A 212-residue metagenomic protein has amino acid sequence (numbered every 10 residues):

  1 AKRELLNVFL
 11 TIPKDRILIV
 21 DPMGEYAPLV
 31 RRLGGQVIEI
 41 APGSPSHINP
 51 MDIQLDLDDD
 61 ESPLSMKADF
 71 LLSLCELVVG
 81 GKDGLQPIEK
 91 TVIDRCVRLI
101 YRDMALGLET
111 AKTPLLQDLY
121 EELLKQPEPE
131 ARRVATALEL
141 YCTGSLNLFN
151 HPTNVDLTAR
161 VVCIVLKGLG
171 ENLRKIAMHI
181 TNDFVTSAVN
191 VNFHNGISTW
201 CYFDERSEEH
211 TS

Functional and structural regions predicted by a protein language model:
A1-P42: Glycine-rich phosphate-binding loop of nucleotide-binding enzymes
A27-G35, P42-S44, N49-E208, S212: P-loop NTPase motor domains
